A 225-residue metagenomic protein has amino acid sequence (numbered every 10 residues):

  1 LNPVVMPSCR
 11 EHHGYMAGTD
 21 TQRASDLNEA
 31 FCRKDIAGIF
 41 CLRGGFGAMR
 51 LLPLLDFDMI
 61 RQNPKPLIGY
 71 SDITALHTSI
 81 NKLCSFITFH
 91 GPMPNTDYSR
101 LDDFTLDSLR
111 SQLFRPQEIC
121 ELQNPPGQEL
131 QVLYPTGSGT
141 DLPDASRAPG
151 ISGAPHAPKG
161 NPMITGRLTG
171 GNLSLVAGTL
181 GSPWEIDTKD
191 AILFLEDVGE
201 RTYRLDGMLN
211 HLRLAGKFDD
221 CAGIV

Functional and structural regions predicted by a protein language model:
L1-D35: ATP/NTP phosphate-donor binding region
V4-P7, G69, C221-V225: Short internal beta-strands
K34-M49, D219-V225: Short acidic, glycine-rich surface-loop motifs adjacent to enzyme active sites
L42-F46, I73-T74, L173-S174: Short glycine-enriched loops at secondary-structure junctions
L55-S79, L83, I87-P94: Short, acidic/small-residue loops that bind anionic groups at enzyme active sites
S85-R147, G153-L175: Conserved anion/nucleotide-ligand pocket segment
P162-M163, L168-L173, T179, I186-D190 (+1 more regions): Short gly/pro-enriched beta-turn/loop segments at secondary-structure junctions
W184-V225: Internal helical hairpin/lid segments
